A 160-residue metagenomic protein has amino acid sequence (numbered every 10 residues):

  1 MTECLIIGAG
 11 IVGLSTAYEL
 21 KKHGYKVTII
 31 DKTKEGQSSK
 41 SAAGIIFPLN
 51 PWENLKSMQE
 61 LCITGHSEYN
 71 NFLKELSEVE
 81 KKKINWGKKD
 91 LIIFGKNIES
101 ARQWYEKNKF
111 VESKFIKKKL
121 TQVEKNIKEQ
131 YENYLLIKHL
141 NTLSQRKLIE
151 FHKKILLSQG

Functional and structural regions predicted by a protein language model:
T2-T28: N-terminal Rossmann-like FAD-binding beta1-loop-alpha1 element of flavoenzymes
G8, D31, G95: Short beta-strand/turn micro-motifs composed of small residues that flank or help shape donor/cofactor-binding pockets
T16, Y69, H152, L156: Aromatic/hydrophobic pocket-lining residues that form π-stacking "cages" and hydrophobic walls in ligand
K21-S41: Glycine-rich FAD pyrophosphate-binding loop
I45-I127, Y131: Dinucleotide-binding Rossmann-like beta1-alpha1 core, especially the glycine-rich loop that anchors the ADP
L135-G160: Helical element adjacent to the flavin cofactor pocket in flavoenzyme catalytic cores
